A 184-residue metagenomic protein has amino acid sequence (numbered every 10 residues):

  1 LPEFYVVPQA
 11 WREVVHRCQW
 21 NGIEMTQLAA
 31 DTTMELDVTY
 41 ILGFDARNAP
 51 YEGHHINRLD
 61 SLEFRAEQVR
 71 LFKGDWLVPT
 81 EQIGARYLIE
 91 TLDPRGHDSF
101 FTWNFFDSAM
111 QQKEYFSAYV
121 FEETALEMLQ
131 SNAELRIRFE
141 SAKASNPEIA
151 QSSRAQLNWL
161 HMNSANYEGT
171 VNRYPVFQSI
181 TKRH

Functional and structural regions predicted by a protein language model:
L1-H184: Intrinsic-disorder/low-complexity accessory segments
